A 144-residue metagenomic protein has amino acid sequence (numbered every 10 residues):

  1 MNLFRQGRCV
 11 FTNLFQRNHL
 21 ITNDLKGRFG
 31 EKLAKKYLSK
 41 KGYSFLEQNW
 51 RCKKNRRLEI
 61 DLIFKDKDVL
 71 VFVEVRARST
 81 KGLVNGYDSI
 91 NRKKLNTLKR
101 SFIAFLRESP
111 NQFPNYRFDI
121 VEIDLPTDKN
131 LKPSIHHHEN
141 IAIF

Functional and structural regions predicted by a protein language model:
M1-K32, K36: Interdomain/boundary linker segments immediately adjacent to catalytic/signaling cores
L25, F29, R57, N85 (+1 more regions): Residues at secondary-structure transition points
S39-N55: A short acidic/basic microdomain associated with nuclease active sites
L58-I60, Y116-F118, P133: Change "...and in nucleic-acid phosphodiester-cleaving endonucleases..." to "...and in nucleic-acid processing enzymes
I60-K81, L98: Conserved catalytic cores of phosphodiester-cleaving nucleases, focusing on short active-site segments
D68-L70, N115, I135: Structural motif
A77-T127: Catalytic cores of nucleic-acid endonucleases
I123-F144: Short, low-complexity, polybasic intrinsically disordered segments
